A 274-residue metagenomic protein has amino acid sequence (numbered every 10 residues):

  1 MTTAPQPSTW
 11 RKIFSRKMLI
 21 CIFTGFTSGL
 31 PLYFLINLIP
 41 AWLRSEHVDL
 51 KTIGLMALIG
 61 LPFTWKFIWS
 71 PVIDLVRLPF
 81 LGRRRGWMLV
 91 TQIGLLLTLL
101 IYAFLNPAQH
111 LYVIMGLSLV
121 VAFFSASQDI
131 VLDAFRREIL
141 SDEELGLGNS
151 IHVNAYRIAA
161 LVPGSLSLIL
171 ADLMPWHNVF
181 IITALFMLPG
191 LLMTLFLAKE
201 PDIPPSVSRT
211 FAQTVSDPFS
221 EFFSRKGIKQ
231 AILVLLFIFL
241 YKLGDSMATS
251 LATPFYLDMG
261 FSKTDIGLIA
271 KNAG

Functional and structural regions predicted by a protein language model:
T2-F14, P201-V234: Juxtamembrane intracellular "pre-TM" segments in multi-pass secondary transporters
P5-F63, Q230-F237, Y241-F255, M259-S262 (+1 more regions): Helix-loop boundary and gating motifs at the non-cytosolic
F63-K66, G146-A171: Glycine-rich segments within core transmembrane alpha-helices of 12-TM secondary carriers
P71-V76, A103-F104, L161-I181: Transmembrane alpha-helix termini and helix-breaking/packing motifs in multi-pass membrane transporters
L81-M88, Y112, I169-F186: A membrane-interface helix-boundary motif in multi-pass transporters
M88-Q109: C-terminal ends and interior cores of transmembrane alpha-helices in multi-pass membrane transporters/permeases
V90-L97, H177-F196: Symmetry-related core transmembrane helices of the 12-TM Major Facilitator Superfamily/SLC fold
V120-A155: Cytoplasmic helix-loop-helix junction between adjacent transmembrane helices in 12-TM secondary transporters
